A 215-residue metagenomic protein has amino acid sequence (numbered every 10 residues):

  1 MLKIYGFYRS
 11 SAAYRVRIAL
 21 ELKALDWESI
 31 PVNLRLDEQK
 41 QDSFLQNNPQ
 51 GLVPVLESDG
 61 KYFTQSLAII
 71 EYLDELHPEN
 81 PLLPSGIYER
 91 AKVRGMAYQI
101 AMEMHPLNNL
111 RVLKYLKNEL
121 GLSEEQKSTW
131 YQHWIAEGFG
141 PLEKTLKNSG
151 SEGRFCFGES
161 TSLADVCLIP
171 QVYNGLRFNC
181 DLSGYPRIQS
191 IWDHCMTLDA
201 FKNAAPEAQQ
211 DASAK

Functional and structural regions predicted by a protein language model:
M1-K127: GST-like domain detector, emphasizing the conserved glutathione-binding G-site in the N-terminal thioredoxin-like
W27, L34, L182, K202-N203: Residue-level detector of short coil/turn "hinge" positions at structural boundaries
N33, L163, A208: Short, solvent-exposed turn/loop segments enriched in Gly/Ser/Thr/Pro and often Arg
L34-R35, S190, Q210-D211: Positions that flank functional sites
E38-K40, H194, A214-K215: Short Asp/Glu-rich motifs
Q46, T197, P206: Phosphate-coordinating loops and pocket residues in cytosolic domains that bind phosphorylated ligands
I100-T197: GST-like fold's C-terminal all-alpha helical module
F201-K215: Terminal-tail/helix-coil boundary detector
